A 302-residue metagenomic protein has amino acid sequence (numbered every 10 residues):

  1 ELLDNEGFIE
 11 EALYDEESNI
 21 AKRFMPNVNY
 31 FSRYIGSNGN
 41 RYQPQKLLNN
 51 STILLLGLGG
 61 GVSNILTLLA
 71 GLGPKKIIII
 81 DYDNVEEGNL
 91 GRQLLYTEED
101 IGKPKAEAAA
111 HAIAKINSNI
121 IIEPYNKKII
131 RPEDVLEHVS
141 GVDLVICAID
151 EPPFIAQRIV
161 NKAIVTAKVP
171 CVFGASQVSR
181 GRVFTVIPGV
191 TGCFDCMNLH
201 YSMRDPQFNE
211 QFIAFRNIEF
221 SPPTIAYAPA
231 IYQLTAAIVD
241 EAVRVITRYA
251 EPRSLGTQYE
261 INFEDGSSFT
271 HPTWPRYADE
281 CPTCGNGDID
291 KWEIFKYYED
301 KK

Functional and structural regions predicted by a protein language model:
E1-I53, E299-K302: N-terminal charged helix/coil linker that caps or initiates catalytic domains
E1-S18, E137-L144, I149-K302: Glycine-rich phosphate/adenylate-binding loop
R41-E86, V239: Glycine-rich adenosine-cofactor-binding loop
N50, G102, K127, S254-Q258: A glycine-biased structural micro-motif
T67, G71, H111, N198 (+1 more regions): Short, well-ordered alpha-helices that flank and scaffold nucleotide-derived cofactor binding pockets
K75, N119-I121, P170: Residue-level detector of anion-binding/catalytic polar loops
K76-N117: Glycine-rich phosphate-binding loop and adjoining beta1-alpha1-beta2 segment of Rossmann-like nucleotide-binding folds
A106-L144, A148-P153, Q157: A structured beta-alpha segment of the ubiquitous adenosine-cofactor-binding alpha/beta core
